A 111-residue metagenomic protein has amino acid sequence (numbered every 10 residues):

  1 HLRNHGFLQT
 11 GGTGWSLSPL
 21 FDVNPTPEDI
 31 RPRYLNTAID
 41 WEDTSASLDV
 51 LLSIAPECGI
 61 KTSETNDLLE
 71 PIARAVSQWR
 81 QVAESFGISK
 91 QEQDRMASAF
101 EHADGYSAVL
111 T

Functional and structural regions predicted by a protein language model:
H1-T111: Anionic ligand-binding catalytic core segments
